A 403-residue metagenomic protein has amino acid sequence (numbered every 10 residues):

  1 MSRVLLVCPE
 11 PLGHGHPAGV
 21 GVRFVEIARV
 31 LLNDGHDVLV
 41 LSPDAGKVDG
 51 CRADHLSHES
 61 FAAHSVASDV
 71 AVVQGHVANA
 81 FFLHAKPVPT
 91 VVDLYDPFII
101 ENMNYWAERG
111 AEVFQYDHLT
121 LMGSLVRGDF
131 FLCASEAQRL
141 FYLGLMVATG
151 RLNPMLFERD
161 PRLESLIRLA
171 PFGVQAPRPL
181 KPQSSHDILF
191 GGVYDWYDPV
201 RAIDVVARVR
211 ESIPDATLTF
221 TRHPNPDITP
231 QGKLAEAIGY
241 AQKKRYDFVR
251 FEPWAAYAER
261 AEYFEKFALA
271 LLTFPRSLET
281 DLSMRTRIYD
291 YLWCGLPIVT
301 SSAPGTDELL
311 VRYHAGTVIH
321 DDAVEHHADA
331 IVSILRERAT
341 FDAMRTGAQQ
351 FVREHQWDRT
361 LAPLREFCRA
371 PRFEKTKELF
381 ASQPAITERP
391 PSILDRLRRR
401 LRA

Functional and structural regions predicted by a protein language model:
M1-A45, R201, R208-E211, P391-A403: N-terminal subdomain of nucleotide-sugar transferases
V4, A85-E108, V113-Q115, L125 (+2 more regions): Active-site proximal beta-strand in glycosyltransferases
L5-C8, P171-D198, A202-R210, L218-R222 (+1 more regions): Conserved donor-binding/catalytic core segment of Leloir-type glycosyltransferases
A111-F131, R139, M155-P161: Membrane-proximal helix-turn-helix segments that form the acceptor-binding/catalytic region of lipid-linked
R162-L163, Q350-A403: C-terminal amphipathic helix plus adjacent low-complexity, charged tail appended to glycosyltransferase catalytic
Y197, A256-Y263, A270-D290, T300-E308: Nucleotide-sugar-dependent
R222-P224, Q231-F264: Nucleotide-activated donor-binding/catalytic signature segment of Leloir-type glycosyltransferases, i.e., the conserved
R312-Y313, T317-V324, S333-R338: Conserved acidic donor-binding segment of nucleotide-sugar-dependent glycosyltransferases
